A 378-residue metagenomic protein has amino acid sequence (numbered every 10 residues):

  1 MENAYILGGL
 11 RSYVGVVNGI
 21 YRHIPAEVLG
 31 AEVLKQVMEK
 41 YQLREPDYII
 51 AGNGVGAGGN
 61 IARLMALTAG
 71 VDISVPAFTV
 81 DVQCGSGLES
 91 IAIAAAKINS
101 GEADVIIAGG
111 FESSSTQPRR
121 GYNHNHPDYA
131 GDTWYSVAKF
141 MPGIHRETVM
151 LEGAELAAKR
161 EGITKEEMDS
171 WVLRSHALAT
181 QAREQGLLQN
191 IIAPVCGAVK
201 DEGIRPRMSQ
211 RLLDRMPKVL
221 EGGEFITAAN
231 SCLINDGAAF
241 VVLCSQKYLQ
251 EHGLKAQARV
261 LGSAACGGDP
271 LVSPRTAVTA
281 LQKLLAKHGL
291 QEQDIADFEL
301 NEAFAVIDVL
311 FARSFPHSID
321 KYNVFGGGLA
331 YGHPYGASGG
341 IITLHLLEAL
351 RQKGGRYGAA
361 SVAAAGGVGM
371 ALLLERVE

Functional and structural regions predicted by a protein language model:
M1-A26, K159, R211-P274, T279 (+5 more regions): Condensing-enzyme catalytic core mediating Claisen C-C bond formation in acyl metabolism
R11, H23-E32, E167-E251, S314 (+1 more regions): N-terminal extracellular/periplasmic Venus flytrap/periplasmic-binding protein-like
R22-G85, E89-I93, K97-I98, A103-V105 (+4 more regions): Conserved beta-ketoacyl condensing-enzyme motif
A26-Y41, I61-M65, S90, M150-A157 (+4 more regions): Short, well-ordered amphipathic alpha-helical segments that serve as non-catalytic structural scaffolds within diverse
K35-D47, A157, E161-G162, L249-A256 (+2 more regions): Phosphate/pyrophosphate-binding loops at sites that engage ATP/ADP/AMP, CoA/4′-phosphopantetheine, polyphosphate
N53-A103, I144-V149, R207-L233, S314-L346 (+1 more regions): Conserved catalytic cysteine-centered active-site region of acyl-thioester-dependent Claisen-condensing enzymes
V82-E112, A158-L187, V241-K247, P334-G355 (+1 more regions): Active-site-proximal alpha-helical scaffold in enzymes
E155, L261-A330: Active-site pocket-lining segment
